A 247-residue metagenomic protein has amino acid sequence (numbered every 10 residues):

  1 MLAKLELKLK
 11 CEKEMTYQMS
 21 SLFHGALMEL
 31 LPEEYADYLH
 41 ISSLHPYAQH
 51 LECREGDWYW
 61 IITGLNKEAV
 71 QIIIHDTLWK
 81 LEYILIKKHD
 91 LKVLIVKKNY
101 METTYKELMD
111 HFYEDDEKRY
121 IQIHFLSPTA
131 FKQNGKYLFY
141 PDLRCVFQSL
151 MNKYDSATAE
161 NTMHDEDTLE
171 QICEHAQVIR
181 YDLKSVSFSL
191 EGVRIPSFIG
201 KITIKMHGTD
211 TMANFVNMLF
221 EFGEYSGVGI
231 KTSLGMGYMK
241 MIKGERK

Functional and structural regions predicted by a protein language model:
M1-K247: RNA-interacting cores
